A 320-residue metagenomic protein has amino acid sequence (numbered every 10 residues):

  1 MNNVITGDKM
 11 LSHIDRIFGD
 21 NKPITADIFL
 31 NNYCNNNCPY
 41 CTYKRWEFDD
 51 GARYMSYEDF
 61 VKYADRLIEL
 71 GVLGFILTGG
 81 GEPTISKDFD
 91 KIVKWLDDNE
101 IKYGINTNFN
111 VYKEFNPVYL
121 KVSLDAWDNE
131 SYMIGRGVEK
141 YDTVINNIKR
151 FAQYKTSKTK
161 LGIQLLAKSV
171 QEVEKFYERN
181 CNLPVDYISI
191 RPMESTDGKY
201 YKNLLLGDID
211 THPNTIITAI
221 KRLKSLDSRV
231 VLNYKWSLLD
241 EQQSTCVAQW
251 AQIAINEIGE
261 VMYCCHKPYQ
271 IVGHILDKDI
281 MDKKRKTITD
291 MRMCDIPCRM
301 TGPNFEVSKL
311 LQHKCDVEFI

Functional and structural regions predicted by a protein language model:
M1, T6, D50, E69 (+3 more regions): Radical SAM enzyme [4Fe-4S]-AdoMet core and its adjacent flexible, acidic and glycine-rich loops/tails across
N2-Y119, D208, H212, F305 (+2 more regions): Conserved alpha-helical substructure of the radical SAM core
P23-T25, K160, D295: Short, solvent-exposed beta-strand edge segments and adjacent coil->beta transition regions
D27, N31-C34, L239, E257 (+2 more regions): Residue-level signal for mature regions of secreted extracellular proteins and peptides
L30, C34-N35, S56, E82 (+7 more regions): Generic structural signal for small/hydrophobic residues in well-ordered secondary structure, especially within
N32, R45, F109, L124-D128 (+2 more regions): Non-catalytic surface loops within mature trypsin-like serine protease
C34, C38-C41, C246, C264-C265 (+2 more regions): Short cysteine clusters
H266-H313, F319-I320: Membrane-interface junctions of multi-pass transporters
